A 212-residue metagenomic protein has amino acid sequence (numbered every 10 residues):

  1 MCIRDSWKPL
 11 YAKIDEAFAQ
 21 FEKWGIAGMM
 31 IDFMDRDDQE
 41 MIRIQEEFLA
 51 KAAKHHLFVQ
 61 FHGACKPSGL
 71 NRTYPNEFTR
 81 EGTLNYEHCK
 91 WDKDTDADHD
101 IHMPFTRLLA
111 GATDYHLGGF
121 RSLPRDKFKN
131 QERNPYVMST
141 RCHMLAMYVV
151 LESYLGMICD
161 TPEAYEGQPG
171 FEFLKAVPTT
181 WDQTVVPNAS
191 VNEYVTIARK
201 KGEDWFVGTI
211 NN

Functional and structural regions predicted by a protein language model:
R4-T140: Aromatic- and carboxylate-enriched substrate-binding clefts and catalytic-loop regions of carbohydrate-active enzymes
L10-I14, P187-N192: A general structural motif
D35-R36, K66, L155-G156, E203-D204 (+1 more regions): Short, glycine-/Ser/Thr-/acidic-enriched flexible segments
K54-L57, T83, L155-G156, T179 (+1 more regions): Generic secondary-structure signature for well-ordered alpha-helical cores
V59, V150, V207: Hydrophobic, well-ordered secondary-structure elements that form the walls of internal hydrophobic environments
C142-P187: Catalytic cores of secreted or luminal carbohydrate-active enzymes
V191-N212: Carbohydrate-binding surface patches
